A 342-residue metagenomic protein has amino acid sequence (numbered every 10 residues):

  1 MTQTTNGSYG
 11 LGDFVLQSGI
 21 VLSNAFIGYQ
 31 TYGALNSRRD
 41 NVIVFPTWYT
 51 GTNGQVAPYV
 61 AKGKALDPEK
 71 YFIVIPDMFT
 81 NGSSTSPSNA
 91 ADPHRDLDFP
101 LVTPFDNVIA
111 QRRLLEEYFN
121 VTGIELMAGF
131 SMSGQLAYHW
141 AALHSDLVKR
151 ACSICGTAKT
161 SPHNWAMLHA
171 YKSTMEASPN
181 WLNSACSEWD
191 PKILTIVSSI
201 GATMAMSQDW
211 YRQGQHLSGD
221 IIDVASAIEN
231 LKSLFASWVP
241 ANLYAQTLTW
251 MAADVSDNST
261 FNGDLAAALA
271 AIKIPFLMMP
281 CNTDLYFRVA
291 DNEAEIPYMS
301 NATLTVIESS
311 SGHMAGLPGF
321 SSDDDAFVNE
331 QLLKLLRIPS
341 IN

Functional and structural regions predicted by a protein language model:
L22, T50-L136, A142, D146-L168 (+1 more regions): Gly/Pro-rich cap/lid or specificity-loop segments adjacent to the active site
L22-A34: A short loop-to-beta-strand scaffold at the N-terminal edge of the catalytic core in hydrolase folds
R39-T50: Short beta-strand element of the alpha/beta-hydrolase
L147-K149, S153-S233: Alpha/beta-hydrolase-fold enzymes
W250-D254, N282-F287: Acidic catalytic loop of the alpha/beta-hydrolase fold
N258-L265, I274, L285-Y298: Short alpha-helix in the alpha/beta-hydrolase fold that links the catalytic acid
I272, M278-P280: Short beta-strand/loop motif that positions the catalytic acidic residue of the alpha/beta-hydrolase fold
E293-P297, N301-N342: Catalytic active-site module of serine/aspartate enzymes centered on a nucleophile-bearing elbow/loop
